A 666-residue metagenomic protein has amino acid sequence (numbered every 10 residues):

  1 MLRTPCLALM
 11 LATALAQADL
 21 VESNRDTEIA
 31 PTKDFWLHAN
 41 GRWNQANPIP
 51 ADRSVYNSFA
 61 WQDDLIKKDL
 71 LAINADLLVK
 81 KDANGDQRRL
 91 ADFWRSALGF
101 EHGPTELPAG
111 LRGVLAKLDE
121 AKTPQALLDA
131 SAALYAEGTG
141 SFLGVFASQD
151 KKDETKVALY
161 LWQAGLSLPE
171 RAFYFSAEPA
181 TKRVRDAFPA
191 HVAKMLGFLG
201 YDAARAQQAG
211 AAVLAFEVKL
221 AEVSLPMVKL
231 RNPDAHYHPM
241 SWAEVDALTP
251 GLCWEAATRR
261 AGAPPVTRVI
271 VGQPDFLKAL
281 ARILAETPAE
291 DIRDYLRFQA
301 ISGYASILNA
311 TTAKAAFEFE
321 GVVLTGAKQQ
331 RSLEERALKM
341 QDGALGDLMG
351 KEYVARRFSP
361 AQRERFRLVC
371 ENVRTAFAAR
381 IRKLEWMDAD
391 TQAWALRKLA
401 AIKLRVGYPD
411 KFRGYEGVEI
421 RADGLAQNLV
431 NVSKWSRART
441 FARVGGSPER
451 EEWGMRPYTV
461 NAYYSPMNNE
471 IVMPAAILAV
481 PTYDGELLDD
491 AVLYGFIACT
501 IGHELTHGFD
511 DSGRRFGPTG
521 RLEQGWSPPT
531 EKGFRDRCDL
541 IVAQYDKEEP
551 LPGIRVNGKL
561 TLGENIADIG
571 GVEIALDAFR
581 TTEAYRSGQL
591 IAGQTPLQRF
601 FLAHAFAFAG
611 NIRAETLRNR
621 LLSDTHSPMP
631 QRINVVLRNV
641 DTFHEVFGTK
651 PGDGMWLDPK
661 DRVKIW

Functional and structural regions predicted by a protein language model:
M1-C6: Bacterial N-terminal signal peptides that target proteins for export
L9-A18: Hydrophobic h-region of N-terminal signal peptides that target proteins for export in Gram-negative bacteria
N24-Q45, Y174, E178-G197, L562 (+1 more regions): Hydrophobic/aromatic-rich, well-ordered segments within soluble, folded domains that form packed cores
A30-D34, H38-T105: Active-site-surrounding "flap" and adjacent substrate/cofactor-binding loops of secreted or lumenal enzymes, prototyped
W43-N47, L168-P169, P481: Short, solvent-exposed loop/turn elements at domain surfaces
D52-N74, A203-V223, L493-C499, A592 (+2 more regions): Short secondary-structure subsegments characteristic of cysteine-rich extracellular domains
D63, V213, L248-L252, A263 (+5 more regions): Intrinsically disordered, low-complexity linker/terminal regions across diverse proteins
L77-N372: Noncatalytic, helix-rich "gating/capping" subdomain that lines the substrate-entry/channel surface of large enzyme
